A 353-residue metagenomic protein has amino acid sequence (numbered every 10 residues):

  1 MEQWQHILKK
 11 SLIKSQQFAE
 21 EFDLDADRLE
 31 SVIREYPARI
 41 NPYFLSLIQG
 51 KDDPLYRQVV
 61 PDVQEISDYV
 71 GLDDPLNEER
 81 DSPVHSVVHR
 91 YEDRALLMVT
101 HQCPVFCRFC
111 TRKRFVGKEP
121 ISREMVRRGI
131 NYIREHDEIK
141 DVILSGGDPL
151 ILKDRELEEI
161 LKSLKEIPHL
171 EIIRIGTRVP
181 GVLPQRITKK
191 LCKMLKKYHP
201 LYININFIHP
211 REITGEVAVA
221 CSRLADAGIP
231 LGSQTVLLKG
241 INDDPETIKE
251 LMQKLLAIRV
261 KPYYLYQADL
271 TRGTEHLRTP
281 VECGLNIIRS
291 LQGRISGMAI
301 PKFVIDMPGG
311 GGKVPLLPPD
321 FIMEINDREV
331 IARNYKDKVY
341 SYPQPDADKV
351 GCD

Functional and structural regions predicted by a protein language model:
M1-R90: Flexible, acidic/Gly-rich N-terminal and inter-domain linker regions that tether and position cofactor-handling modules
P37-I40, P83-R112: N-terminal pre-triad scaffold of radical SAM enzymes
F44, C107, Y263: Conserved, mostly hydrophobic/aromatic
L97, V142-L144: Hydrophobic positions in the central parallel beta-sheet of the AAA+
C110-I121: Iron-sulfur (Fe-S) cluster-binding segments and ferredoxin-like electron-carrier domains, especially [2Fe-2S]
R127-D141, L150-I295: Conserved AdoMet/S-adenosylmethionine-binding subsite of the radical SAM
N286-D353: C-terminal accessory regions of radical SAM enzymes
